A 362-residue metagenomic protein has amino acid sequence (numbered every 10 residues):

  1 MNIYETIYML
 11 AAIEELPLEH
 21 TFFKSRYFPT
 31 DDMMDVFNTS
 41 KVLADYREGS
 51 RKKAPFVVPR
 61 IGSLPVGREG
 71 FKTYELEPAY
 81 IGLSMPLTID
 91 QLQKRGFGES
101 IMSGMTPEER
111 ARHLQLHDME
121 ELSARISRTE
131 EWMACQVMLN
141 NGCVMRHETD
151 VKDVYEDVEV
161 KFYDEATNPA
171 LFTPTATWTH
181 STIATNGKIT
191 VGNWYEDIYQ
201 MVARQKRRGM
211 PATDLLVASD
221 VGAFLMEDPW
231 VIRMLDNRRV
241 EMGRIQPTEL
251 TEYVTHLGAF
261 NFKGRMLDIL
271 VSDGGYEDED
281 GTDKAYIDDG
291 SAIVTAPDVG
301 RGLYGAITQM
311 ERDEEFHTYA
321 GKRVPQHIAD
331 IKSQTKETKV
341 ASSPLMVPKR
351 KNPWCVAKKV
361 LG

Functional and structural regions predicted by a protein language model:
M1-V42, K351-G362: N-terminal alpha-helical "arm" segments
F28-K52, A124, R128-E159, V299-P325: Contiguous N-terminal and early-domain "leader" segments and peripheral loops that mark the onset or edge of a domain
D31-I101: Assembly/oligomerization interface modules of large self-assembling protein complexes
R68-K72, L139, H147, R239-G243 (+1 more regions): Glycine-rich loops and low-complexity Gly/Arg-rich segments that provide flexible linkers or classic glycine-based
I81-A166, D197-D220, I331-S342: Long, contiguous amphipathic alpha-helices that act as assembly "spine/axial" helices in icosahedral shell and virion
H113, I189-G192, A329: Residue-level detector of secondary-structure boundary/capping sites
K152-I245, H256: Extended, solvent-exposed, turn-rich assembly/linker loops in the middle of proteins
D228-G362: Sequence/fold signature of self-assembling virion shell proteins
